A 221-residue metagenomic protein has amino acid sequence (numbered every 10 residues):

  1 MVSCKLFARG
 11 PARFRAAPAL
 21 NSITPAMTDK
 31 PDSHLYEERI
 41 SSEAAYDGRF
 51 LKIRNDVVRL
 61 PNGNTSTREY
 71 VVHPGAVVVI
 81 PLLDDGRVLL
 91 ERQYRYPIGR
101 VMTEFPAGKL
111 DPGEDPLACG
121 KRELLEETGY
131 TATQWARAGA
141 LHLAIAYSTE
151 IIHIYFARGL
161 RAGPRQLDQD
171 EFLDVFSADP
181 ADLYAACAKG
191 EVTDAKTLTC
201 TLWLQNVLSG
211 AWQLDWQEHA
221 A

Functional and structural regions predicted by a protein language model:
A16-A26: Short, Lys/Arg-enriched N-terminal segments with co-localized hydrophobic residues within the first ~10-30 amino acids
A26-D47: Extreme N-terminal tail/first-helix region
S42-V78, D84: Acidic, metal-coordinating catalytic segment for phosphate/diphosphate chemistry, firing primarily on the Nudix
S66, G75-V78, K109-A195, D215-A221: Unchanged
A76-E104: A glycine-rich, hydrophobic loop/mini-helix early in the fold
